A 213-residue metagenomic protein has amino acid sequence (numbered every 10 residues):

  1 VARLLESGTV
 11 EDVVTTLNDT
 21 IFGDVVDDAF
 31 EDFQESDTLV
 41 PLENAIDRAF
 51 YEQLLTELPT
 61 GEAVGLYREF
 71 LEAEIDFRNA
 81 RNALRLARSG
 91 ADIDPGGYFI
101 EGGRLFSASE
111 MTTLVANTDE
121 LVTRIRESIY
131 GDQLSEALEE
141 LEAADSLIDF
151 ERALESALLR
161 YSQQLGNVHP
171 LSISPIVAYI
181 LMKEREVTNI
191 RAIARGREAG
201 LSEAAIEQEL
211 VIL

Functional and structural regions predicted by a protein language model:
V1-L213: Extended alpha-helical surfaces
